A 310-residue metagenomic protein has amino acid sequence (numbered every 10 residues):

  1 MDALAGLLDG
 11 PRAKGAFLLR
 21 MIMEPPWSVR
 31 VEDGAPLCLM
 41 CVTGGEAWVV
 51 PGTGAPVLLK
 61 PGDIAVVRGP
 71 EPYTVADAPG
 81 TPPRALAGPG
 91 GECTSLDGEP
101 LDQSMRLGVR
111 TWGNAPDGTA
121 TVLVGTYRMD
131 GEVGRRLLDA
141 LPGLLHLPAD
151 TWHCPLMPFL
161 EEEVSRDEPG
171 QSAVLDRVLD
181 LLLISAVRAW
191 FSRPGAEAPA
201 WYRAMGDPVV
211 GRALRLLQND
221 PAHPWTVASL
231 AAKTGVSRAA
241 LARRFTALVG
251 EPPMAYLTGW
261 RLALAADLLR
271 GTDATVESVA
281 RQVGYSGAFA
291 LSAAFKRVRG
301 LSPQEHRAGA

Functional and structural regions predicted by a protein language model:
M1-A65, E71-N114: Generic protein-terminus/edge-of-domain signal
R20, C41, I64-V66, V122-T126 (+1 more regions): Conserved hydrophobic/aromatic beta-strand scaffold that supports enzyme active sites
L39, E161, L214, A263-A266: Hydrophobic residues on short alpha-helical segments
V42, L217-D220, L268-L269: Short helix-to-turn junction characteristic of helix-turn-helix DNA-binding domains, especially the helix
G45, A78, E163-R166, S192 (+4 more regions): Generic structural signal for alpha-helix termini and adjacent loop/cap motifs
D117: Glycine-rich phosphate/pyrophosphate-binding loop and adjacent beta-alpha nucleotide/cofactor-binding cores
A120-Q218, A240: An amphipathic alpha-helical interaction segment
L181, S185-F191, R212-A263, S278-G309: Basic/polar phosphate-binding segments, predominantly the helix-turn-helix DNA-binding elements of transcriptional
